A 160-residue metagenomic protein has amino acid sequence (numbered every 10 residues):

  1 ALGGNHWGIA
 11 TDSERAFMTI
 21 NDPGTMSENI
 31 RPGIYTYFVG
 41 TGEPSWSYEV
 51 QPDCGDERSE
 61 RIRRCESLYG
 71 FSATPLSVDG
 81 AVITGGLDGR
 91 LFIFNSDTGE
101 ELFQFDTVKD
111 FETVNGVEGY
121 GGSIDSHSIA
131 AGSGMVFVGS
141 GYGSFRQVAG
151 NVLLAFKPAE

Functional and structural regions predicted by a protein language model:
A1-H6, A10-F71, L76-S126, A130-E160: Extracytoplasmic/lumenal domain signature
